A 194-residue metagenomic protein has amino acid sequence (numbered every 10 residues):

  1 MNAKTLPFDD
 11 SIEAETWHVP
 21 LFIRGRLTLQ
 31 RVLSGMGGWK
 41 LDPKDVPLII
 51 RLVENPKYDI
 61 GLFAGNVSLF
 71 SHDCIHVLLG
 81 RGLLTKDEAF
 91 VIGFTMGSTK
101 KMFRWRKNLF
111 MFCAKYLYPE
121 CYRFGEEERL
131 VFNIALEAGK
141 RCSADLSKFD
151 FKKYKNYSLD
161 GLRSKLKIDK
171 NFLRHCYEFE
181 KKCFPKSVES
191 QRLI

Functional and structural regions predicted by a protein language model:
T5-D160: Core of folded catalytic or high-affinity ligand/protein-binding domains in predominantly eukaryotic proteins
A138-I194: Long, solvent-exposed, polar/charged low-complexity segments
